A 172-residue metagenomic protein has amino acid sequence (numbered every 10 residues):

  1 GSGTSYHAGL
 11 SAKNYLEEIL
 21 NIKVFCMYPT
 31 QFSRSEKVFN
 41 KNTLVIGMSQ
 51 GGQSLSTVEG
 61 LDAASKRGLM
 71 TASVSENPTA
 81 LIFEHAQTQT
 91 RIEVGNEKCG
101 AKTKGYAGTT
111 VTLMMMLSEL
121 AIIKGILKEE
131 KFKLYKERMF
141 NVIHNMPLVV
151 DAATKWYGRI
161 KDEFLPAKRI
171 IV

Functional and structural regions predicted by a protein language model:
G1-N141: Glycine-rich phosphate-binding loops that contact phosphosugars or nucleotide phosphates
R138-V172: Cofactor-pocket helix-loop regions in the catalytic cores of large enzyme subunits
